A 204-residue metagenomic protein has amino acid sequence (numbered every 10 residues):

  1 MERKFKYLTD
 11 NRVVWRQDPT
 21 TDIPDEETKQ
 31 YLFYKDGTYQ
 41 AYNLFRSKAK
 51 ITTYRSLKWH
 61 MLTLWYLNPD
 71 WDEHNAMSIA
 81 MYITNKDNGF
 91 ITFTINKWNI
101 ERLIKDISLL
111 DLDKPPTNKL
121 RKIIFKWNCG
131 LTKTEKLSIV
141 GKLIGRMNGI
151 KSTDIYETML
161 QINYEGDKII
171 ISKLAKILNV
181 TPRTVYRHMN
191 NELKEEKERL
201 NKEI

Functional and structural regions predicted by a protein language model:
E2-I150, V180, Y186-R187: Modules that initiate DNA replication and primer synthesis
G149-K168: Short, amphipathic alpha-helical "recognition" segments used to contact nucleic acids or chromatin
T158, V185-H188: C-terminal, charge/polar-rich interaction regions
I162, T181, E192-L193: The DNA-recognition helices of helix-turn-helix-type DNA-binding domains
I171: Helix-turn-helix DNA-binding elements, focusing on the entry/boundary residues of the two helices that contact DNA
L174-I177: Append "Primarily bacterial transcriptional regulators
K194-I204: Short Lys/Arg-enriched helix C-cap and helix-to-coil transition segments that create basic nucleic-acid-contact patches
